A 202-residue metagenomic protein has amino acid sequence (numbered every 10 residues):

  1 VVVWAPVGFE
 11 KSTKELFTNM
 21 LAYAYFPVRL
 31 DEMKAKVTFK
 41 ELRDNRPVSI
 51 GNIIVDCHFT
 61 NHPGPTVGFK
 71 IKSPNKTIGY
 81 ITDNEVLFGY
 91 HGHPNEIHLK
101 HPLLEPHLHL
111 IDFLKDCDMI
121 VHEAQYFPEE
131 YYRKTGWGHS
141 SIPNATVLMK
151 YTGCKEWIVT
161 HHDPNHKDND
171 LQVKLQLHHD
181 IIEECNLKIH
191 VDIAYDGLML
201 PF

Functional and structural regions predicted by a protein language model:
V1-H93, I111, K167-F202: Binuclear metal-dependent hydrolase catalytic cores
L87-H190, A194: Cap/insert and terminal regions of metallo-dependent hydrolase folds
